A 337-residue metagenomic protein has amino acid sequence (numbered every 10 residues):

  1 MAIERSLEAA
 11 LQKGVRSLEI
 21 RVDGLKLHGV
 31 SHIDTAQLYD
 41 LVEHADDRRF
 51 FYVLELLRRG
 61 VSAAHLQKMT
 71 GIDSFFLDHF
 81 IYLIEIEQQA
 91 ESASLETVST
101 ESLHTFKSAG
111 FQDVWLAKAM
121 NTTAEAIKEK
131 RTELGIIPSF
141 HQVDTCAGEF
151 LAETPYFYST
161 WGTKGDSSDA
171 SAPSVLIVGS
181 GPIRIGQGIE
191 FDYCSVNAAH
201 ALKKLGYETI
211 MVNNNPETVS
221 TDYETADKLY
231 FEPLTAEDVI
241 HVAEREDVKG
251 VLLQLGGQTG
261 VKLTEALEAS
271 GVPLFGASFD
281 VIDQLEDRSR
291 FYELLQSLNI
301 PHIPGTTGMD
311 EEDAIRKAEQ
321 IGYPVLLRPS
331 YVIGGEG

Functional and structural regions predicted by a protein language model:
M1-D23: Mobile "lid/hinge" segments at catalytic clefts and subdomain interfaces of large enzymes
S17, G24, S31, Y39-Y52 (+2 more regions): Metal/cofactor-centered catalytic core regions of large enzymes
S17-L27, D78-F80, P138-S139: Short arginine-rich
R21-H32, A63-H65, E125-A126: Flexible, glycine/charged-enriched surface loops at secondary-structure junctions
A36-Y39, D47, Y52, H65 (+4 more regions): N-terminal beta-alpha lobe that positions the nucleotide/phosphoryl donor in ATP/NTP-coupled carboxylate activation
F51-R58, D73-D78, S108, Q112: Accessory DNA-binding and partner-docking regions appended to nucleic-acid-acting proteins, especially the terminal
R59, D78-Y82, I86-E87: Non-catalytic helical/linker scaffolds that mediate oligomerization, partner binding, and domain coupling around large
M69-T70, F80: Glycine-/charge-enriched secondary-structure boundary and capping motifs
